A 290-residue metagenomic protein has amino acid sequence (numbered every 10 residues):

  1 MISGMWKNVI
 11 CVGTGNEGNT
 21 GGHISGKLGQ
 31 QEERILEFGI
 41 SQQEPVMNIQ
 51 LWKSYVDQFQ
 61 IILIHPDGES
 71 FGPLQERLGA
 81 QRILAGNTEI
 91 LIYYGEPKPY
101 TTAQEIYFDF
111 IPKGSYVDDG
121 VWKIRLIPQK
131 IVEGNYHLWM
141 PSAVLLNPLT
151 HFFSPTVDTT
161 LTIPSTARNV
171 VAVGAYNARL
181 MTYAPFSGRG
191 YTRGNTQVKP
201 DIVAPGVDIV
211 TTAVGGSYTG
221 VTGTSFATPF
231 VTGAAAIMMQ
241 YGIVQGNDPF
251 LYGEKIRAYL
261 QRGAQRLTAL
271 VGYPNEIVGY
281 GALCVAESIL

Functional and structural regions predicted by a protein language model:
M1-V12, N19-E44, Q50-S54, T159-A172 (+3 more regions): Mature extracellular/periplasmic domains of secretome proteins
I2-S3, I10, I131-A175: C-terminal edge strands of extracellular/lumenal beta-sandwich accessory domains
Q42-E44, W52-G79, V278-G279: Acidic, Ser/Thr/Pro-rich low-complexity intrinsically disordered segments
D57-F59, G134, V198: Short beta-strand/loop motifs in extracellular/secreted proteins, especially within beta-sandwich accessory domains
Q58-F59, G206-Y273: Hydrolase catalytic cores
D67-Q75, A175-P229, E287: Catalytic-core environment of secreted peptidases
E89-Q129, H137-S142: Beta-sandwich interaction modules
L270-L290: C-terminal domain-closing interface element
